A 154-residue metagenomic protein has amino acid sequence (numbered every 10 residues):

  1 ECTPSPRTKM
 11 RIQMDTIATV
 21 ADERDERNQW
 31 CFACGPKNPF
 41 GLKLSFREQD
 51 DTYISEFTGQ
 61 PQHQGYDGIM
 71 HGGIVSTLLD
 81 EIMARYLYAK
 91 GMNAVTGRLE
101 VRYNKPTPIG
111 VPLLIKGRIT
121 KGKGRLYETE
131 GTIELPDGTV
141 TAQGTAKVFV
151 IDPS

Functional and structural regions predicted by a protein language model:
E1-Q62: Non-catalytic linker/capping segments at the edges of enzyme domains
M10-D25, T107-I109, I119-S154: HotDog/MaoC-like acyl-thioester-processing domains
R47, T52, I69-A94: Active-site helix/loop of acyl-thioester processing domains in fatty-acid/polyketide metabolism, spanning hotdog-fold
F57-G59, Y103, V150: Hydrophobic residues in beta-strands and at strand termini
G59-G73: Short histidine-centered catalytic/ligand-binding loop motif
E81-L114, I119: Hydrophobic beta-strand-centered segment that forms part of the acyl-chain substrate-binding groove
